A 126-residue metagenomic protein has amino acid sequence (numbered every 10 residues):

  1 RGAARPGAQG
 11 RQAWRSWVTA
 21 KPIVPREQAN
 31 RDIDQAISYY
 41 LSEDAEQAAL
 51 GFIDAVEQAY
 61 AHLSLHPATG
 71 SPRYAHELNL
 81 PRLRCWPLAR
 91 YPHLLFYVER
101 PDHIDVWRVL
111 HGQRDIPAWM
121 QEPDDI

Functional and structural regions predicted by a protein language model:
G2, Q9-L83, P117-I126: Basic, Lys/Arg-enriched alpha-helical interface segments
P6-W17, L88-I126: Enriched for short, Lys/Arg-rich terminal
